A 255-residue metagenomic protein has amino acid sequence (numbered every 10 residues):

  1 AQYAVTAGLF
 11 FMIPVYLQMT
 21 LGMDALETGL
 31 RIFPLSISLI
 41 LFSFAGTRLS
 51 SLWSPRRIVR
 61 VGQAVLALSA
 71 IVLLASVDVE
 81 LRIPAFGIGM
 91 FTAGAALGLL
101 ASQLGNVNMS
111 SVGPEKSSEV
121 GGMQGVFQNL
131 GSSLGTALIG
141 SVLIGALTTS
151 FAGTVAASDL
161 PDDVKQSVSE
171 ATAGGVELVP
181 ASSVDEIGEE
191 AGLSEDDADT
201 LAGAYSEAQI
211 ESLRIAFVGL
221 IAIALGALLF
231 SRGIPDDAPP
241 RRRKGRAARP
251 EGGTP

Functional and structural regions predicted by a protein language model:
A1-E119, G135, A238: Transmembrane core module of solute transporters
L9, V15, F86-A173, R232: Small-residue-rich alpha-helical segments with characteristic i,i+4
V15-R31, V72-F86, T148-S158, D162 (+2 more regions): Membrane interfacial helix motifs at helix-loop boundaries and amphipathic/re-entrant anchors
L39, S69, G140, I223-A227: Alpha-helical transmembrane segments of multipass membrane proteins
A45-T47, V77-V79, T136-A137, T148 (+4 more regions): Short alpha-helix boundary/capping motifs
S50, G121, V179-S182: Short linear Ser/Thr-Pro motifs
L52-V61, S117-E119, M123-G125, N129 (+1 more regions): N-terminal export and membrane-targeting signals
N106, T148-T149, Q166-P255: Transmembrane-helix exit segments and adjacent C-terminal regions of multi-pass membrane proteins
